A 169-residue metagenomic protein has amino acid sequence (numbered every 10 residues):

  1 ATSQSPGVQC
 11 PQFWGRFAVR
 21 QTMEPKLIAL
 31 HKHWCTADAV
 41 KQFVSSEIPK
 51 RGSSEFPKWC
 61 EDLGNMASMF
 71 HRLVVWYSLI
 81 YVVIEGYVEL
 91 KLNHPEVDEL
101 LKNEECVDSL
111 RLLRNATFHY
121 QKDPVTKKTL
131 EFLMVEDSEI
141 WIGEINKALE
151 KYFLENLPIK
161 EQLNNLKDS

Functional and structural regions predicted by a protein language model:
A1-T2, A18: Ala/Thr-enriched low-complexity intrinsically disordered regions
C10-S109, L133-S169: Amphipathic alpha-helical interface segments
L110-K122: Long, charged low-complexity segments
Q121-V125, T129-L130: Long amphipathic all-alpha helical oligomerization modules
